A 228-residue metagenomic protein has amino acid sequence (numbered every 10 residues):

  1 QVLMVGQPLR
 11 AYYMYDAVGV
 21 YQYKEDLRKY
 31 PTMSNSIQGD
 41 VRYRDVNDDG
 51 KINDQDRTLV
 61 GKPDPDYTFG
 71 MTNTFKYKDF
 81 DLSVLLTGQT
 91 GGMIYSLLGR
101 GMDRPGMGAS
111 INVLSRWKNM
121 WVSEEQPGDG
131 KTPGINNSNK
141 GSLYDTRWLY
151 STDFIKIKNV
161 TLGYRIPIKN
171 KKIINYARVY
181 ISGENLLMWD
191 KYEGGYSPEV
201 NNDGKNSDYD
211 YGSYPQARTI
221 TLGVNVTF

Functional and structural regions predicted by a protein language model:
Q1-E25, M107, V113-N119, E125-P127 (+2 more regions): C-terminal beta-signal and terminal closure region of outer-membrane beta-barrel proteins
Q1-K62, E184-L186, K191: Conserved small-residue
M4-A11, K24, N35-S36, Q89-R178 (+1 more regions): Extracytoplasmic gating/loop element in the C-terminal half of outer-membrane beta-barrel translocons and assembly
K51-L59, D64, I111, W117 (+2 more regions): Extracytoplasmic loops and strand-loop junctions of Gram-negative outer membrane beta-barrel proteins
P65-F69, D153-K158, N175, Q216-I220: Residues that define the transmembrane beta-barrel architecture of outer-membrane proteins
K76, T87-Q89, S182-L186, T227: Outer-membrane beta-barrel pore domains and translocons
D79-L82, K169-N170: Repeated loop/turn-to-beta-strand initiation elements of outer-membrane beta-barrel proteins
V84, V179-I181, V224: Membrane-embedded beta-strand positions of outer-membrane beta-barrel proteins
